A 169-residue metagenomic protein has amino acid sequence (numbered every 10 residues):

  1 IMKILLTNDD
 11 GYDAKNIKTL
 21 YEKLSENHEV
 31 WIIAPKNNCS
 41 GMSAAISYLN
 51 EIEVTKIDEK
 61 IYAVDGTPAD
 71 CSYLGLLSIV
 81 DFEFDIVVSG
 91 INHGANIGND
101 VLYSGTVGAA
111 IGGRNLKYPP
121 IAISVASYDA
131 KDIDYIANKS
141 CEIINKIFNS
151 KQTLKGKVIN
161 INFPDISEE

Functional and structural regions predicted by a protein language model:
I4, K15-S78, F82-E83: A cross-family phosphate/adenosyl-ligand binding-site feature
L6-D13, D100-V101: Short, glycine-rich nucleotide/cofactor-binding loops
I86: Short, Asp-centered acidic motifs that coordinate Mg2+ and/or phosphate in catalytic or ligand-binding sites
A95-S104: Glycine/threonine-rich flexible loop motifs
A109-G113: Hydrophobic/aromatic ligand-binding patch that stacks against planar heteroaromatic rings of cofactors or nucleotides
R114-I136: Glycine-rich phosphate/pyrophosphate-binding loops and their adjacent beta-strand/loop elements at enzyme active sites
Y135-E169: Electrostatically charged, flexible surface regions
